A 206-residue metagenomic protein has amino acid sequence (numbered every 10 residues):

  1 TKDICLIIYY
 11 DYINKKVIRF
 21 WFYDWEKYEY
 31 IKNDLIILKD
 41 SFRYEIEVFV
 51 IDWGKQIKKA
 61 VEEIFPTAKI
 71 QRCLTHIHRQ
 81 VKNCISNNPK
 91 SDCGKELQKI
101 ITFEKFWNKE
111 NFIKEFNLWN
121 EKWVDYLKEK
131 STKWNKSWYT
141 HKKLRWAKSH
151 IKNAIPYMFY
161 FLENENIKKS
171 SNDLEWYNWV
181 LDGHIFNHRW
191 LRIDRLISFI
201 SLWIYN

Functional and structural regions predicted by a protein language model:
T1-V50, K55, K59-E63, T67 (+3 more regions): RNase H-like nuclease fold core
L6-I7, N83-K95: Short, surface-exposed amphipathic charged segments that create phosphate/polyanion-binding patches used for binding
K15-F20, I31-L35, Y44-V48, C73-H76 (+3 more regions): Glycine-rich loops and low-complexity Gly/Arg-rich segments that provide flexible linkers or classic glycine-based
E26, S91, H188-W190: A short hydrophobic/aromatic micro-motif that marks alpha-helical segments and, especially, helix-coil
E47-K59, F65, K95-N206: Acidic/histidine-rich catalytic cores and adjacent linkers of DNA breakage/strand-transfer/modification proteins
F65-P89: Inter-helix linker motif
